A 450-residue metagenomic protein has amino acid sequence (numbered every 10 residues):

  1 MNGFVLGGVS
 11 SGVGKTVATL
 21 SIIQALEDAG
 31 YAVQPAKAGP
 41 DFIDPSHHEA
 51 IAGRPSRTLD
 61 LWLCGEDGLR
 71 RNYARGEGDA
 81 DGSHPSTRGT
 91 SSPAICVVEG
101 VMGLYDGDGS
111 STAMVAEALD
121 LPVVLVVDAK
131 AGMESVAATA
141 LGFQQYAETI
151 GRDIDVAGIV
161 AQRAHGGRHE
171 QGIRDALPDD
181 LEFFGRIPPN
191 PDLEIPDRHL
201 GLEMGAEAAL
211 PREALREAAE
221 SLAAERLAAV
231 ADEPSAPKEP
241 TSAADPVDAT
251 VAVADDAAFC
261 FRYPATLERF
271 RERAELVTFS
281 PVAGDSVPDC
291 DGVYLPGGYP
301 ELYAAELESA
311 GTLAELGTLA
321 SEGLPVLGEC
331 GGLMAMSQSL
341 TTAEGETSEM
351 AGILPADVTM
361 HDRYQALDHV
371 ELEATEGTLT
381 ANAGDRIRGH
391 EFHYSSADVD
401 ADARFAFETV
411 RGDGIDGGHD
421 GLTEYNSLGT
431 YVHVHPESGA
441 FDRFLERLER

Functional and structural regions predicted by a protein language model:
M1-N2, A244-T250: A short, charged/proline- and glycine-enriched loop that marks the coil->beta-strand transition at the N-terminal
N2-L119, V127-D155: ATP-dependent carboxylate-amine ligase catalytic core
V5, I95-E99, V124, V160 (+3 more regions): Structural motif
I22, L26-E27, L177, F270-A274: Hydrophobic alpha-helical packing residues
G82-S83, K130-A243: Internal gly/pro-rich beta-alpha loop/helix module that stabilizes soluble enzyme cofactors or their anionic handles
F184, D192-P237, D245-D248, M360-R450: Amide-donor transfer/coupling interface in amidating biosynthetic enzymes
T250-L319: Phosphate-binding active sites in nucleotide-utilizing proteins
P300-L379: Cysteine-nucleophile active-site neighborhood
